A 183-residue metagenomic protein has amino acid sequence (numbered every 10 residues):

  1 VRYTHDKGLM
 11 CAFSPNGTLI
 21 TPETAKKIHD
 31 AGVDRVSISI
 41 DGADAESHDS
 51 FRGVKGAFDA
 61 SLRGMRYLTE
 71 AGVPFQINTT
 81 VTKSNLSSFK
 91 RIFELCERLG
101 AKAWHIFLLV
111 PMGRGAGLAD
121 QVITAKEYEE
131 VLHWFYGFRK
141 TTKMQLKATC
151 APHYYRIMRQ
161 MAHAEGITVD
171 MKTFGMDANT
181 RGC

Functional and structural regions predicted by a protein language model:
V1-R114, L118, T124: Radical SAM/AdoMet-radical enzyme domain recognition
G113-C183: A C-terminal junction/extension of Radical SAM enzymes
